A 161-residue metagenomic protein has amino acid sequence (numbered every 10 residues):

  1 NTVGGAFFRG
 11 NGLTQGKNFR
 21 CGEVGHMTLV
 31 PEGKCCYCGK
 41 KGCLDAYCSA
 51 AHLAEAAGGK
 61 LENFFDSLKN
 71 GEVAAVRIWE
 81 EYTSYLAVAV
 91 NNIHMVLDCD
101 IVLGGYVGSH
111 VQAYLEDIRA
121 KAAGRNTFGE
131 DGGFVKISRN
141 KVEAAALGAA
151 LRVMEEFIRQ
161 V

Functional and structural regions predicted by a protein language model:
N1-G39, C43, M154-V161: Phosphate-binding/catalytic loop of phosphoryl-transfer enzymes
P31-C35, K40-V161: ATP-binding/phosphotransfer module of carbohydrate and carboxylate kinases, centering on a glycine-rich
